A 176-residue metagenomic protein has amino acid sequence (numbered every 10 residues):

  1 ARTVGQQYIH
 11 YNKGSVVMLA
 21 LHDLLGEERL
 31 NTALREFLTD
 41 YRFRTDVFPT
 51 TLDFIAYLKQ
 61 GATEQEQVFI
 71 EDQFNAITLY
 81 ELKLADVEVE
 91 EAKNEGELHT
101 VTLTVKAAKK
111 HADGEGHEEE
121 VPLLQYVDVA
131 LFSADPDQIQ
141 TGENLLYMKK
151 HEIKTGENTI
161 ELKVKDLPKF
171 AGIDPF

Functional and structural regions predicted by a protein language model:
A1-V4, A171: Juxtacatalytic substrate-recognition/specificity segment
G5-V101: Amphipathic alpha-helical substructures
Q67, L79-D174: Beta-strand-rich binding/interaction modules
